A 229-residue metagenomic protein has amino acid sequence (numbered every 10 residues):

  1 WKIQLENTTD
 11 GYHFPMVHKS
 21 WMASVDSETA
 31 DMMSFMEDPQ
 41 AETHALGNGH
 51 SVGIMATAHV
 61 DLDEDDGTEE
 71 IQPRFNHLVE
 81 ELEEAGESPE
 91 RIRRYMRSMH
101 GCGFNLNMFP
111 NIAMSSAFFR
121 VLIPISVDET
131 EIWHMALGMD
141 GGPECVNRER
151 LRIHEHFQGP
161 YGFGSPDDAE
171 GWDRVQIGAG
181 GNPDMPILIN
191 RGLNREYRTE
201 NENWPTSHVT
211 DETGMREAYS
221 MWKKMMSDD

Functional and structural regions predicted by a protein language model:
W1-D229: C-terminal catalytic domain of Rieske-type non-heme iron oxygenases
